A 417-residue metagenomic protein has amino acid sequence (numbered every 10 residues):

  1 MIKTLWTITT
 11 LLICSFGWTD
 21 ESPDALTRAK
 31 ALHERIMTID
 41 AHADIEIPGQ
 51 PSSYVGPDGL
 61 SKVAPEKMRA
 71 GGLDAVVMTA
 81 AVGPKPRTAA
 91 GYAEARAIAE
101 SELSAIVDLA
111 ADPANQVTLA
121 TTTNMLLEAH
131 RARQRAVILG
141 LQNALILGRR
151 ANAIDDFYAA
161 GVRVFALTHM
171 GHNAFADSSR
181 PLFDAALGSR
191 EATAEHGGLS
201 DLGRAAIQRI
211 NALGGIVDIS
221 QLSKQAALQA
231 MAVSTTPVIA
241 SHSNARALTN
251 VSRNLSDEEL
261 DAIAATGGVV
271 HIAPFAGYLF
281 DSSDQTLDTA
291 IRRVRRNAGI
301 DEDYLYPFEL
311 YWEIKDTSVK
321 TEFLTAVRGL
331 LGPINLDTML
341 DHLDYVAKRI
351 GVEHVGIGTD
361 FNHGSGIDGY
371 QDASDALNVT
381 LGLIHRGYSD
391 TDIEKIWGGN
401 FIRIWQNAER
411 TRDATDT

Functional and structural regions predicted by a protein language model:
M1-W6: Bacterial N-terminal signal peptides that target proteins for export
T7-I8, S22: Generic alpha-helix initiation/capping and coil-helix boundary signal
T10-W18: Hydrophobic h-region of N-terminal signal peptides that target proteins for export in Gram-negative bacteria
W18-A192, V233, N250-T417: N-terminal hydrophobic targeting/anchoring segments and the immediately downstream early-domain regions of hydrolases
A43-I45, Q221-K224, A245, H363: Short, glycine/acidic-enriched loop or turn micro-motifs at the edges of active sites
E195-A232, P237-S243: Loop-centered beta-sheet repeat module
